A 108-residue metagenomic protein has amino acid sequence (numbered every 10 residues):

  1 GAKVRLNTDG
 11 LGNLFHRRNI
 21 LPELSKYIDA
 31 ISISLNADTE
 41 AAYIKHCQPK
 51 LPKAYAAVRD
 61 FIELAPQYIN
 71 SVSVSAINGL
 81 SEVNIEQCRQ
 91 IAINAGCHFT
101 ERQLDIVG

Functional and structural regions predicted by a protein language model:
G1-G108: Conserved AdoMet/S-adenosylmethionine-binding subsite of the radical SAM
